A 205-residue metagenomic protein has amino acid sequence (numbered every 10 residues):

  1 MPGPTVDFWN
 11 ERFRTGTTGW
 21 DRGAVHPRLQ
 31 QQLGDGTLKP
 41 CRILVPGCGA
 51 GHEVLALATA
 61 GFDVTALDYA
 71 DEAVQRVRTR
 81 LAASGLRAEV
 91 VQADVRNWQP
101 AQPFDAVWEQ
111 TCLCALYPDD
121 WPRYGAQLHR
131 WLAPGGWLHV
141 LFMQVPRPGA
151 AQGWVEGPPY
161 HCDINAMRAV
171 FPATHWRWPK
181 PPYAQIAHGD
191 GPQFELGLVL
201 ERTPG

Functional and structural regions predicted by a protein language model:
P2-L44, G49-Q102, P118-W131, G135-G205: Class I (Rossmann-like) S-adenosyl-L-methionine-dependent methyltransferase catalytic domain, capturing the SAM-binding
D105: Conserved acidic residues
W108: A conserved beta-strand element that flanks and buttresses the S-adenosyl-L-methionine
T111, A115: Short catalytic micro-motifs in class I SAM-dependent methyltransferases
